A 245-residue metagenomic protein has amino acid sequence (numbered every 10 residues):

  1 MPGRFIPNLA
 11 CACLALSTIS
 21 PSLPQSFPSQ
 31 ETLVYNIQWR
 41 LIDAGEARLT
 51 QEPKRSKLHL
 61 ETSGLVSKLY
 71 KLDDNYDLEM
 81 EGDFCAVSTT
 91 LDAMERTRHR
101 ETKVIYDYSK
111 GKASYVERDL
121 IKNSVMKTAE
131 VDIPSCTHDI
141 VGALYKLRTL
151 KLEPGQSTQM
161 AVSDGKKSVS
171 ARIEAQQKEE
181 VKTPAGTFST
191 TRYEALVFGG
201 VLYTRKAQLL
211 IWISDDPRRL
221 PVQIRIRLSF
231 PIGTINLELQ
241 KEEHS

Functional and structural regions predicted by a protein language model:
M1-A10: Bacterial N-terminal signal peptides that target proteins for export
L9-S17, K112, E174: Residue-level detector of intrinsically disordered, flexible termini and proteolytic processing junctions
A10-A12, F84, S135: The N-terminal extracellular segments of secreted preproproteins, especially immediately downstream of signal
L14-L16, S88, D139: General secretory precursor processing signal
L14-S26: Bacterial Sec-dependent signal peptides at the C-terminal "C-region" and cleavage site
L23-K110, T149-S245: Acidic, serine/threonine-rich low-complexity disordered tracts
T102-T149: Hydrophobic, well-structured mid-protein blocks that either form specific transmembrane helices
